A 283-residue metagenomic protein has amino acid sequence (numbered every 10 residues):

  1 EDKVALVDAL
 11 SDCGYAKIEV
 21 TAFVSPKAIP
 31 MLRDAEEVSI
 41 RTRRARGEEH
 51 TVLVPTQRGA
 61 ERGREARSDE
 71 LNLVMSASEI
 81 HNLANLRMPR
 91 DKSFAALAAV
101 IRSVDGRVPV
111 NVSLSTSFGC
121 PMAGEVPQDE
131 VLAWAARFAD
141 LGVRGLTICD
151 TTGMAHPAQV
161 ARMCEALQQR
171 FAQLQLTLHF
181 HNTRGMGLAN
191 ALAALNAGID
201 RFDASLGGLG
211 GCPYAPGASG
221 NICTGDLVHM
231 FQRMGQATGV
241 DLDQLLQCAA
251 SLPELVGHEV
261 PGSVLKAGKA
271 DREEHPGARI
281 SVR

Functional and structural regions predicted by a protein language model:
E1-R283: Catalytic cores and adjacent flexible loops of soluble metabolic enzymes that perform enolate/carbanion chemistry on
